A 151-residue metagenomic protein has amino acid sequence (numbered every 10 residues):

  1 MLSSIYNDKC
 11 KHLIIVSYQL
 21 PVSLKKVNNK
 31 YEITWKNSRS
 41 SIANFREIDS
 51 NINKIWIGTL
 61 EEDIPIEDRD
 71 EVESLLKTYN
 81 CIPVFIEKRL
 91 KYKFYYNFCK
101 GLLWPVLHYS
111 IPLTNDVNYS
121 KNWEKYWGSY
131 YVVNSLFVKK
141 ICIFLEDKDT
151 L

Functional and structural regions predicted by a protein language model:
M1-K91: N-terminal low-complexity, Ser/Thr- and acidic-residue-enriched intrinsically disordered segments
L90-L151: Conserved nucleotide-sugar donor-binding subdomain of glycosyltransferases
